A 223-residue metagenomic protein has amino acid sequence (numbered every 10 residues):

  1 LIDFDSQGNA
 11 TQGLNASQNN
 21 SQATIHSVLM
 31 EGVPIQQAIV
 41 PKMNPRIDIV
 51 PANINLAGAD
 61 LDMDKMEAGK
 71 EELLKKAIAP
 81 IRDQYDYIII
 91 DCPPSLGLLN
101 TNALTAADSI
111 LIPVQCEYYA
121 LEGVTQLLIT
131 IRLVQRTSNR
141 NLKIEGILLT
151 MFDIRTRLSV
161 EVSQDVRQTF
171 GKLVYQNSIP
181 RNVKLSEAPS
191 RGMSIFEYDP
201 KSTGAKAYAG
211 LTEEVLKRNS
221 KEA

Functional and structural regions predicted by a protein language model:
L1-A223: P-loop NTP-binding core
